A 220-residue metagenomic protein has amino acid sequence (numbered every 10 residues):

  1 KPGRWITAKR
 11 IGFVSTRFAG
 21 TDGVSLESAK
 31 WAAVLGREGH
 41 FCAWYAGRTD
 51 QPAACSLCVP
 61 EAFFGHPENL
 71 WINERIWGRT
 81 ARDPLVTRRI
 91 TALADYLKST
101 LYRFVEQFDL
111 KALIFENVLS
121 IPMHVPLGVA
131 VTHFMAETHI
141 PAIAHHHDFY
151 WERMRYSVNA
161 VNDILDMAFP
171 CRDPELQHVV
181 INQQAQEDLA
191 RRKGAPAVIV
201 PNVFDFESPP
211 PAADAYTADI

Functional and structural regions predicted by a protein language model:
K1-A8, V34-A112: A conserved catalytic-core segment of Leloir-type glycosyltransferases
W5-T21, A112-L119: Nucleotide-activated donor-dependent transferases that construct or modify glycoconjugates
V24-L35: Short amphipathic alpha-helix
D50, L127, Q184-Q186: Alpha-helix capping/helix-boundary segments
A112-I114, G128-E152, V179: Active-site proximal beta-strand in glycosyltransferases
V118-P122, H139-N159, F206: A short, histidine- and acid-enriched strand-loop-helix "catalytic/donor-clamping" loop that lines the nucleotide-sugar
W151, I164-D219: Donor nucleotide-sugar binding/catalytic pocket of nucleotide-sugar-dependent glycosyltransferases
